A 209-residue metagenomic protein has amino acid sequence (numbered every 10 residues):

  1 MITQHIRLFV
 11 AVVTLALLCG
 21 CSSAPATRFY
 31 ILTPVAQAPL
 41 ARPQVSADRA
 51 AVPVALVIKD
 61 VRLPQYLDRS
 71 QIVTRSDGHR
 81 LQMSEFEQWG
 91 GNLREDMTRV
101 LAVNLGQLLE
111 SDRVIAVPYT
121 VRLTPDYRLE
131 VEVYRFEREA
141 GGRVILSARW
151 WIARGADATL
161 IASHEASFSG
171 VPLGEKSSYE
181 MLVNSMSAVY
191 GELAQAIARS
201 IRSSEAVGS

Functional and structural regions predicted by a protein language model:
M1-V10: Bacterial N-terminal signal peptides that target proteins for export
L17-G20: C-terminal motif of bacterial Sec signal peptides marking the signal peptidase cleavage site
S23-L40, L108-D157, K176: Surface-exposed short loop/turn segments
F29-V57: Post-signal peptide N-terminal segment of mature Sec-exported envelope proteins
V52-V121, E192: N-terminal segment of the mature soluble domain
A55-D60, V73, R128-E132, I145-W151 (+1 more regions): Soluble periplasmic/extracytoplasmic beta-strand elements of cell-envelope proteins
R80-G90, D157-Q195: Short secondary-structure boundary motifs at beta->alpha junctions and helix caps
R199-S209: Short, highly charged C-terminal tails/helix-capping segments
